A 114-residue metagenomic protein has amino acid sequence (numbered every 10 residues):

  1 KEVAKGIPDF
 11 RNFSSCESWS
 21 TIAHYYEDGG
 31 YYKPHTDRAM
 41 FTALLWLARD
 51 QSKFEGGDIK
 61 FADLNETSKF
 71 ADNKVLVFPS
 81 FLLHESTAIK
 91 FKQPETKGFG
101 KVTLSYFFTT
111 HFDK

Functional and structural regions predicted by a protein language model:
K1-G57, F81, S105-F107, H111: Conserved double-stranded beta-helix
A39, K53-K114: Catalytic core of Fe(II)/2-oxoglutarate
